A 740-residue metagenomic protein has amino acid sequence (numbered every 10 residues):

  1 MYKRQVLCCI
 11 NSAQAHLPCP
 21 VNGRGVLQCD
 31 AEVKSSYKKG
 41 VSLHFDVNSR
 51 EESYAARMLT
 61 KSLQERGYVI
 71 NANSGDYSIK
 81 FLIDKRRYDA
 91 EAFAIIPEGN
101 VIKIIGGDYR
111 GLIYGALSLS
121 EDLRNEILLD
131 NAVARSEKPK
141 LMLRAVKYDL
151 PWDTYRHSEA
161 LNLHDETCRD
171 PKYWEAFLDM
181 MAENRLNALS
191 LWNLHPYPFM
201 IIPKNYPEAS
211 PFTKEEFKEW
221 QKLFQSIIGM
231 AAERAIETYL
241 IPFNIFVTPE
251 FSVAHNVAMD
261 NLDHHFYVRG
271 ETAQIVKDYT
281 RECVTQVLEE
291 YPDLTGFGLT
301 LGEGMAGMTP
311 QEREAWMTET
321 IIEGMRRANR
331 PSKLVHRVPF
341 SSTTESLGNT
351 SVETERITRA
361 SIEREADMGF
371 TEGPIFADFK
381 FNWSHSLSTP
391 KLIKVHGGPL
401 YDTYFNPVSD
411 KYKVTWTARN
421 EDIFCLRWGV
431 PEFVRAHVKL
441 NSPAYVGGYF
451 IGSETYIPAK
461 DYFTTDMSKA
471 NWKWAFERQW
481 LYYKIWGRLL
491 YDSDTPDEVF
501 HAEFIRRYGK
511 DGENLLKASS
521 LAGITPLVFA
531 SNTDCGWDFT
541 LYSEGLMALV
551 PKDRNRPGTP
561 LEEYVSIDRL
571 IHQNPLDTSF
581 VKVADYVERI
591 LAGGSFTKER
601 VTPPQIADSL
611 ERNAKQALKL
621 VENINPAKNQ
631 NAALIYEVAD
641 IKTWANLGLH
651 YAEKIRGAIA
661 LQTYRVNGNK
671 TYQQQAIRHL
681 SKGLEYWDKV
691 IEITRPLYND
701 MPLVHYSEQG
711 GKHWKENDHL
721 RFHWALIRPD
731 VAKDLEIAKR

Functional and structural regions predicted by a protein language model:
K3-G99, L129-A132: Acidic, contiguous N-terminal accessory segments
H16-L17, S453, I457-D461, M467-E716 (+3 more regions): C-terminal non-catalytic alpha-helical accessory regions
K39-D46, S158-H164, Y206-T213, H265-G270 (+5 more regions): Glycine- and acidic
N48, A55-M58, S62, R86-A92 (+7 more regions): Feature activates predominantly on carbohydrate-active enzymes
L63-G67, L123, M325: Sec/Tat-exported extracytoplasmic proteins
I127, N187, P203, P207-K214 (+7 more regions): Catalytic-core regions of glycoside hydrolase
A176-D179, E219-G229, E233, E282-E289 (+6 more regions): Alpha-helical scaffolding segments of alpha/beta enzyme cores, especially the outer helices of TIM-barrel or partial
